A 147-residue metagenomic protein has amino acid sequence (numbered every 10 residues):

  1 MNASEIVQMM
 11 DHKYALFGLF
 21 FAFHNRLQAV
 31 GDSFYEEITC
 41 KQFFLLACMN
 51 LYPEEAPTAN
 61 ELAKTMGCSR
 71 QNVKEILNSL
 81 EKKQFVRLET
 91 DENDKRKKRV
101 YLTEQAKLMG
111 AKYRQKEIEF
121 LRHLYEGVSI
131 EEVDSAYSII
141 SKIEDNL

Functional and structural regions predicted by a protein language model:
M1-E36, F85: N-terminal leader segment of winged-helix/HTH proteins
M1-Q8, I130-L147: C-terminal regulatory/oligomerization modules of transcriptional regulators
H12, I38-F43, Q105, E132: N-terminal positioning helix adjacent to the helix-turn-helix/winged-helix DNA-binding module
F17-H24, T103, Y137-I140: Generic structural concept
F20-F23, L27-G31, M66, M109 (+3 more regions): Alpha-helical linker/hinge and terminal dimerization helices associated with HTH transcriptional regulators
Q28-S69: N-terminal helix-turn-helix DNA-binding core of bacterial DNA-binding proteins
N78-Y137: Charged, amphipathic alpha-helical coiled-coil/dimerization segments
